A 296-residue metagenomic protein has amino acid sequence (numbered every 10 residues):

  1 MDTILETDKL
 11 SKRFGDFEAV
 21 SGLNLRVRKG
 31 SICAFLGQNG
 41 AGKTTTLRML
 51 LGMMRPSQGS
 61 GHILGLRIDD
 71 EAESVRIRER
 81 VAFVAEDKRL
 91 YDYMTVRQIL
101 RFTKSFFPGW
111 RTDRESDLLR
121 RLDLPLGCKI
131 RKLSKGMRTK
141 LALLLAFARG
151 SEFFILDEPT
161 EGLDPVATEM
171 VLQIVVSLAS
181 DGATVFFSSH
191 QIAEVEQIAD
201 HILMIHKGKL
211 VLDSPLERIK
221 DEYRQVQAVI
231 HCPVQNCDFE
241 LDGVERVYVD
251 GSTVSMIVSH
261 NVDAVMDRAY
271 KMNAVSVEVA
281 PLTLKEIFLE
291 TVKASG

Functional and structural regions predicted by a protein language model:
G37-G42: Walker A (P-loop) phosphate-binding loop of ABC-type ATPase nucleotide-binding domains
L51: Helix-to-loop junction immediately C-terminal to a conserved catalytic motif
G59-D70, R76-I77: Conserved ABC transporter NBD signature motif
E79, A85-A142: ABC-family P-loop ATPase nucleotide-binding domains
F154-E158, L163: Catalytic Walker B motif of ABC-type/P-loop ATPase nucleotide-binding domains
M170-I257: ABC transporter nucleotide-binding domain
Q225-G296: Short, charged/small-residue-rich alpha-helical element at the C-terminal edge of ABC transporter nucleotide-binding
